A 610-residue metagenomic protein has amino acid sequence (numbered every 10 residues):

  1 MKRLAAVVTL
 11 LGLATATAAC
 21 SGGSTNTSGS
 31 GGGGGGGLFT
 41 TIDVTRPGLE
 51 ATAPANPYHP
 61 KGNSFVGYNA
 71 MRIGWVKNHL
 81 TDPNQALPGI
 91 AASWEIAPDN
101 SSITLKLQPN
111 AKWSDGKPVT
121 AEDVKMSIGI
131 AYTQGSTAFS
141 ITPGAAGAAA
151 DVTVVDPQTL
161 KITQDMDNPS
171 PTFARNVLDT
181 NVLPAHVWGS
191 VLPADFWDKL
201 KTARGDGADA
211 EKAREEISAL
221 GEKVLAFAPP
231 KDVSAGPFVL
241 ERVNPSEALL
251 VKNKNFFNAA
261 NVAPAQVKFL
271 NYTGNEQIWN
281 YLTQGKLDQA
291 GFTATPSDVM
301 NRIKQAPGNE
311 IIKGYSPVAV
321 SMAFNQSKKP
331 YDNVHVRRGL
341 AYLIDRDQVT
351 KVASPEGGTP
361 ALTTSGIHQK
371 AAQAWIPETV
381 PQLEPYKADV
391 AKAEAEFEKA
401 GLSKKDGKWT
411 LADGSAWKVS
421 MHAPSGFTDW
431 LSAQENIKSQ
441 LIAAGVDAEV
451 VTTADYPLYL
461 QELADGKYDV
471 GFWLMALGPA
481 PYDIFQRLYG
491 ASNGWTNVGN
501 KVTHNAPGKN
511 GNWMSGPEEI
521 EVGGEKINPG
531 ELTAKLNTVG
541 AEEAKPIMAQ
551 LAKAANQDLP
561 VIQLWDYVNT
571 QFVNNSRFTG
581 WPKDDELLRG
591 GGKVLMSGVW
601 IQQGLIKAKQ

Functional and structural regions predicted by a protein language model:
T41, P47, G116, L282-T283 (+3 more regions): Periplasmic binding protein-like
I42-P98, G129, V233: N-terminal lobe/hinge region of extracytoplasmic solute-binding protein
L80-T81, V182-A259: Gly/Pro-rich hinge or "lid" segments in bacterial periplasmic/extracellular proteins
A92-A138, V155, K161-T163, P330-D332: Aromatic- and charge-enriched surface segment that lines or borders ligand/interaction sites
I96, Y386, A395, D447-L458 (+2 more regions): Extracytoplasmic/peripheral linker and loop segments enriched in polar/acidic and small residues with frequent Thr/Pro
L107-Q108, S246, K254-M300, D447-E449: Ligand-site clamp/hinge motif
P143-E215: Surface-exposed binding/hinge segments that line and control ligand-binding clefts or catalytic entry sites
D232, V334-S439, K526-I527, Q550 (+1 more regions): Append "and occasionally in soluble cytosolic enzymes with long acidic Gly/Pro-rich linkers
